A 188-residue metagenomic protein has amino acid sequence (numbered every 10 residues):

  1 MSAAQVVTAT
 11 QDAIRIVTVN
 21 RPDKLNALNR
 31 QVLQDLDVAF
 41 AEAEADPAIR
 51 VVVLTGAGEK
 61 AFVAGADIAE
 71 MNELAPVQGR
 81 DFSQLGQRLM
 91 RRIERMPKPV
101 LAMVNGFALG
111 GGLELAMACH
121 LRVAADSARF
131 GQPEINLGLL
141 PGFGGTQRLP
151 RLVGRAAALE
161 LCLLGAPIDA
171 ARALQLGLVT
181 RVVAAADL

Functional and structural regions predicted by a protein language model:
M1-D12, D46, E59, G165-A171 (+2 more regions): C-terminal alpha-helix plus adjacent terminal tail
M1-T55, V77, R91: Conserved CoA-thioester-binding segment of acyl-CoA-metabolizing enzymes
V17, L54, D67, L115-A116 (+1 more regions): Hydrophobic/aromatic residues within transmembrane alpha-helices of multi-pass small-molecule transporters
A27-R30, A64, E73, L163-L164 (+1 more regions): Phosphate-coordinating loops and pocket residues in cytosolic domains that bind phosphorylated ligands
V32-D35, F82-L85, L115: Hydrophobic alpha-helical membrane-association signature
G56-R92, A108, G138: Glycine- (often His-adjacent) and acidic-residue-rich active-site loop that binds/positions the CoA thioester
R92-L188: Crotonase-fold acyl-CoA enzyme core
